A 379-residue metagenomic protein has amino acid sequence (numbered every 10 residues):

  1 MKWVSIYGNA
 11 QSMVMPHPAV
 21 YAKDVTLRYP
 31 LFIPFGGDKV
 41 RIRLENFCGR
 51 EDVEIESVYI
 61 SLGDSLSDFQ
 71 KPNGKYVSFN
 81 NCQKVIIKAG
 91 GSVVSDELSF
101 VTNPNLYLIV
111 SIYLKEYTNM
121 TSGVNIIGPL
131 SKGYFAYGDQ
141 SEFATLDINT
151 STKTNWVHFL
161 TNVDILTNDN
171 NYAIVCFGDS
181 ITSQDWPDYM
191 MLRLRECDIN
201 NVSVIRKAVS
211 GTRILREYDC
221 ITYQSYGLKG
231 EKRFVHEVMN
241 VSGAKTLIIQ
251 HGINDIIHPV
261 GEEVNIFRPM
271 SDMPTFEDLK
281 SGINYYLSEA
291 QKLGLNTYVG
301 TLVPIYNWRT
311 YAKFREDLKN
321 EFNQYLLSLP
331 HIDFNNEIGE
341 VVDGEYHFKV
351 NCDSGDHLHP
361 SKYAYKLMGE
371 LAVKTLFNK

Functional and structural regions predicted by a protein language model:
M1-V175, T182-S183, D188, R195-I199 (+2 more regions): N-terminal secretory targeting modules
V58-S61, V163, N171-S281: Conserved SGNH/GDSL esterase-like catalytic core that processes O-acyl groups on lipids and polysaccharides
V175-D179, G300, I332: Active-site flanking residues adjacent to catalytic metal/cofactor-binding acidic residues
M191, R195, M239-G243, G252 (+3 more regions): Sec-exported extracytoplasmic/periplasmic mature domains
F234, L279-Y286, L318, F322-L326: A general structural detector for well-ordered alpha-helical segments in enzyme core domains, enriched
Q250-D255, Y286-N320: Active-site segments of SGNH/GDSL-like serine hydrolases that catalyze O-acetyl group transfer/hydrolysis on lipids
L302-K379: Catalytic His-Asp segment of secreted/periplasmic serine-dependent ester chemistry enzymes
